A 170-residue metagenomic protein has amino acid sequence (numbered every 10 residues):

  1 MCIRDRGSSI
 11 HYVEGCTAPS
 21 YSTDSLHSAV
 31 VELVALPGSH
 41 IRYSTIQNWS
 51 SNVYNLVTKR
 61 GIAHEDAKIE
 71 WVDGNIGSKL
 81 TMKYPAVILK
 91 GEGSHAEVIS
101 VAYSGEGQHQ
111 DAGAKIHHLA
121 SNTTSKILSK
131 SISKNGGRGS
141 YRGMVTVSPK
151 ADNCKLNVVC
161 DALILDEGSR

Functional and structural regions predicted by a protein language model:
R4-R170: Conserved beta-strand/loop scaffold segments within soluble protein domains that form the structured core and edges
